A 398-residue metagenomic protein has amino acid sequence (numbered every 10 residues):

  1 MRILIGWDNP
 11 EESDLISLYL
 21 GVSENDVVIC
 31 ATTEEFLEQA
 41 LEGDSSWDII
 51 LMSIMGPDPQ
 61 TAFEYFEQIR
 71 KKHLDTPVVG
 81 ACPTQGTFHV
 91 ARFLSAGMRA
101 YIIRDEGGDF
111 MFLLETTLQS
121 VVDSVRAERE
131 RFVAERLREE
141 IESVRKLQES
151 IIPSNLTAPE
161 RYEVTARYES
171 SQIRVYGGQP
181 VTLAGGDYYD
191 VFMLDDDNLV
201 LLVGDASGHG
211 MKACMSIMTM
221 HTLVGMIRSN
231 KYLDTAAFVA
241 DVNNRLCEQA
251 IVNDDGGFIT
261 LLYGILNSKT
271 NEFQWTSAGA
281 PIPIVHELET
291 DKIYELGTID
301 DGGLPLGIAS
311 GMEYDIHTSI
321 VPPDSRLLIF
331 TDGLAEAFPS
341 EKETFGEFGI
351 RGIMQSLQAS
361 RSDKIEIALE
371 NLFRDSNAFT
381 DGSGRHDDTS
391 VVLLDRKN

Functional and structural regions predicted by a protein language model:
W7-E34: Two-component/phosphorelay signaling modules centered on CheY-like receiver
N9-E12, I54-Q60, Q85, G107-D109 (+1 more regions): Short acidic, S/G/P-rich loop/turn micro-motifs used as interaction or catalytic elements
I29-I49, S53, P57-P59: Acidic, metal-coordinating helix/loop segments flanking the phosphotransfer/catalytic sites of two-component signaling
D48-I49, R99, S325, D332: Conserved acidic residues
Q60-R129: CheY-like receiver
F132-R326, G382-N398: … and, occasionally, acidic/histidine-rich disordered N-termini of signaling adaptors
M211-K231, V321-G384: Active-site-proximal, acidic helix/loop segment immediately C-terminal to a metal-coordinating Asp/Glu
